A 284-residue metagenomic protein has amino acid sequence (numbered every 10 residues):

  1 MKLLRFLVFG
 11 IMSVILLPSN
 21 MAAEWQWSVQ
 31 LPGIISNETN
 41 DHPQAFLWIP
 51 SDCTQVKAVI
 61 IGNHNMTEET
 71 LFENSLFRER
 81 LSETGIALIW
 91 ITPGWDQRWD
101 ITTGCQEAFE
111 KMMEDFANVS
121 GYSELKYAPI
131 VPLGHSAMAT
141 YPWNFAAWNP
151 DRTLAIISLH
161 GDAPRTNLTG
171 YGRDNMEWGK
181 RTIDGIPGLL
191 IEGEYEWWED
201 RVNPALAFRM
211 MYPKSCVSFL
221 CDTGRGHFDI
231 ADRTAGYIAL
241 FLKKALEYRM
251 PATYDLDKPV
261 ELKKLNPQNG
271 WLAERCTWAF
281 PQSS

Functional and structural regions predicted by a protein language model:
M1-V8: Bacterial N-terminal signal peptides that target proteins for export
V8-L16: Bacterial N-terminal signal peptides
N20-V59, I130-D151, I157, A163: A domain-start/cap signature at the N-terminus of enzymes
D52-D100, R165-T166, W198-D200: Short substrate-entry loop that stabilizes the transition state in hydrolases
N63-M66, H135, A146, H160-G161 (+4 more regions): Cell-envelope and extracellular/periplasmic
W99-L125, N144: Alpha/beta-hydrolase active-site loop
L154-A239: The feature captures the conserved acid-bearing segment of alpha/beta-hydrolase catalytic domains
S215, T223-S284: Alpha/beta-hydrolase-fold serine-hydrolase catalytic core, especially in secreted/extracellular enzymes
